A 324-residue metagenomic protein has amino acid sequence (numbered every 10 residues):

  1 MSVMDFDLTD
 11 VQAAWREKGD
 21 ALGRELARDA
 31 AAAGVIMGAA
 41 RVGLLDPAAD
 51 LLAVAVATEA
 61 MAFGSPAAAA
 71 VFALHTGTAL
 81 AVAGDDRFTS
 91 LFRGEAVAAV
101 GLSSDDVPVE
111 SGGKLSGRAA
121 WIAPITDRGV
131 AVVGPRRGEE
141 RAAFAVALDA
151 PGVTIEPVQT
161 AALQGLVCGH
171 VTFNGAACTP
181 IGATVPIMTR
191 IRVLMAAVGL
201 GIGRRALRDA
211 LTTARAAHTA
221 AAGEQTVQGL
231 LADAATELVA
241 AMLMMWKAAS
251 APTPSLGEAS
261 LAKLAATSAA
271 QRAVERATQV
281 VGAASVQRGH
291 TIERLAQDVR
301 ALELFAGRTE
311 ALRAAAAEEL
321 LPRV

Functional and structural regions predicted by a protein language model:
D20, R24-D29, R215-T219, L238-S268 (+2 more regions): C-terminal helix-coil-helix/basic helical segment that borders enzyme active sites and/or dimer interfaces and provides
A33-T89: Internal helix-loop-helix
R93-D105, V133: A short, Trp-centered hydrophobic/proline-enriched beta-strand micro-motif
R118-E156: A short core secondary-structure module
W121-I122, L148-A183, R190: Flexible, small-/acidic-enriched active-site or ligand-binding loops
G169-L194, A206-Q225, W246-A248: A glycine-rich, basic-preceded beta-loop-alpha segment at the flavin cofactor/substrate interface of flavin-utilizing
V281-V324: Glycine-rich phosphate/cofactor-binding loops in nucleotide/flavin-utilizing enzymes
